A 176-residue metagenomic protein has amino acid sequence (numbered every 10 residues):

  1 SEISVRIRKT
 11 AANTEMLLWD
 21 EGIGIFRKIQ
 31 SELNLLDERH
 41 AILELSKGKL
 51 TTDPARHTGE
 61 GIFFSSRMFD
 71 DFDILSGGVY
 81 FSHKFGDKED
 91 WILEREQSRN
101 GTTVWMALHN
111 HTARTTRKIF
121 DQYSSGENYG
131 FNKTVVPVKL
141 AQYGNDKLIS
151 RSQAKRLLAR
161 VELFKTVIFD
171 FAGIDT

Functional and structural regions predicted by a protein language model:
S1-R117: Conserved beta-strand-loop-beta-strand hairpin that lines the nucleotide-binding pocket of ATP/GTP-utilizing enzymes
F72, V136-V138, K165-F169: Hydrophobic beta-strand segments of well-ordered beta-sheets in folded domains
R95-E96, E127-N132, A159-V161: Short, conserved, surface-exposed binding loops centered on an aromatic residue
T112-N128: Flexible, glycine-/basic-rich loop-and-beta segments that form/coincide with the SAM-dependent methyltransferase
E127-K155: STAS-typified acidic loop motif
N145-T176: Amphipathic alpha-helical interaction surfaces in cytosolic regulatory modules
